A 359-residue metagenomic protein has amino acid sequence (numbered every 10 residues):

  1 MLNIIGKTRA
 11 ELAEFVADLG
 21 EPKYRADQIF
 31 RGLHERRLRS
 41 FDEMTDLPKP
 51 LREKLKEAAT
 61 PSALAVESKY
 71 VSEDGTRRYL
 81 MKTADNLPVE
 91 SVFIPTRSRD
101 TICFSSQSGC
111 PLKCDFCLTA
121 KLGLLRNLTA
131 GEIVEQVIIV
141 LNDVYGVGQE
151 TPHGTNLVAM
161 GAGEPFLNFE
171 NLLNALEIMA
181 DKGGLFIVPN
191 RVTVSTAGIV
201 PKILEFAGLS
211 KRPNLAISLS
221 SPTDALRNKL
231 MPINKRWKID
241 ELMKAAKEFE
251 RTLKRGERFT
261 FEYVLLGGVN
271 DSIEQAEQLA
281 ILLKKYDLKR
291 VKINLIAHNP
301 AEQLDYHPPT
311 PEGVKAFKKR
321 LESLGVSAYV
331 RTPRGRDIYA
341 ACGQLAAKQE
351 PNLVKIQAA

Functional and structural regions predicted by a protein language model:
M1-V89, Q149, K247-E257, Y263-A359: Auxiliary Fe-S-binding modules of radical SAM enzymes
S72, S105-S106, S195, S218: Short linear Ser/Thr-Pro motifs
R77, V89, D100-F104, L112 (+1 more regions): Generic beta-strand structural signal
L87, P95-R97, A197-P201: Short beta->alpha connector loops
F93-I94, N171: Residue-level structural signal for beta-strand termini and adjacent loop
P95-L141: Canonical Radical SAM [4Fe-4S] cluster-binding loop centered on the CxxxCxxC motif and its immediate flanking residues
N142-R320, L324: Conserved AdoMet/S-adenosylmethionine-binding subsite of the radical SAM
